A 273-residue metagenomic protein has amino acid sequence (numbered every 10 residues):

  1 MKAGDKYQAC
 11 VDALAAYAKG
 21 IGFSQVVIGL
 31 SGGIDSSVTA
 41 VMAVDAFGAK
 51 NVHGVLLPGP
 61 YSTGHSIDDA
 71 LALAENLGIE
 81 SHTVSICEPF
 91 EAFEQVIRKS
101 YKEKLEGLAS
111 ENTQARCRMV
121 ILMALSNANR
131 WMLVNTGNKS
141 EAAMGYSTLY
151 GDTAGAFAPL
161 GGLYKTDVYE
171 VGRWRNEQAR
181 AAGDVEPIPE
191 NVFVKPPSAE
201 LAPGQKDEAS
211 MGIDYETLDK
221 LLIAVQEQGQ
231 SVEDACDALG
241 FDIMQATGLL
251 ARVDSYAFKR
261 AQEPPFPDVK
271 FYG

Functional and structural regions predicted by a protein language model:
M1-S31, S36-G273: ATP/NTP-dependent adenylation/nucleotidyl-transfer catalytic domains that generate, transfer, or process NMP-activated
